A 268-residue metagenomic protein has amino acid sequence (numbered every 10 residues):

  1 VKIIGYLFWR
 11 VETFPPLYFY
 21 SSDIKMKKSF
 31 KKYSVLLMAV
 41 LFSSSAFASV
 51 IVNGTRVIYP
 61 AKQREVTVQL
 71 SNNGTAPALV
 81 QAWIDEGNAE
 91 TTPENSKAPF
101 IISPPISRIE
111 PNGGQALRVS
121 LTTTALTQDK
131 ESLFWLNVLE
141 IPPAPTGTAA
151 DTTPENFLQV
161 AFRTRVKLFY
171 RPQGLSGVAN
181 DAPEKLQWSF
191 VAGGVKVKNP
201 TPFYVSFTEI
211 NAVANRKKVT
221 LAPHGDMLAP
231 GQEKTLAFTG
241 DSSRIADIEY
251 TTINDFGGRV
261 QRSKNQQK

Functional and structural regions predicted by a protein language model:
M26-L37: Bacterial N-terminal signal peptides that target proteins for export
A48-S71, G177-F190, G225: Beta-sheet-dominated interaction scaffolds and their linkers
T55-P93: N-terminal targeting signals for Sec/Tat export/insertion, comprising classic cleavable signal peptides
L70-G74, V195-T201: Asparagine-centered strand-capping/turn motif at beta-strand->loop junctions
A76-I84, K198, V205-I210: Short, hydrophobic/aromatic beta-strand segments
T92-T124, K218-S243: Intrinsically disordered, low-complexity Pro/Gly/Ser/Thr-rich segments with frequent PxxP/GP/PP motifs and embedded
T122-Q173, I245-K268: Terminal connector regions
